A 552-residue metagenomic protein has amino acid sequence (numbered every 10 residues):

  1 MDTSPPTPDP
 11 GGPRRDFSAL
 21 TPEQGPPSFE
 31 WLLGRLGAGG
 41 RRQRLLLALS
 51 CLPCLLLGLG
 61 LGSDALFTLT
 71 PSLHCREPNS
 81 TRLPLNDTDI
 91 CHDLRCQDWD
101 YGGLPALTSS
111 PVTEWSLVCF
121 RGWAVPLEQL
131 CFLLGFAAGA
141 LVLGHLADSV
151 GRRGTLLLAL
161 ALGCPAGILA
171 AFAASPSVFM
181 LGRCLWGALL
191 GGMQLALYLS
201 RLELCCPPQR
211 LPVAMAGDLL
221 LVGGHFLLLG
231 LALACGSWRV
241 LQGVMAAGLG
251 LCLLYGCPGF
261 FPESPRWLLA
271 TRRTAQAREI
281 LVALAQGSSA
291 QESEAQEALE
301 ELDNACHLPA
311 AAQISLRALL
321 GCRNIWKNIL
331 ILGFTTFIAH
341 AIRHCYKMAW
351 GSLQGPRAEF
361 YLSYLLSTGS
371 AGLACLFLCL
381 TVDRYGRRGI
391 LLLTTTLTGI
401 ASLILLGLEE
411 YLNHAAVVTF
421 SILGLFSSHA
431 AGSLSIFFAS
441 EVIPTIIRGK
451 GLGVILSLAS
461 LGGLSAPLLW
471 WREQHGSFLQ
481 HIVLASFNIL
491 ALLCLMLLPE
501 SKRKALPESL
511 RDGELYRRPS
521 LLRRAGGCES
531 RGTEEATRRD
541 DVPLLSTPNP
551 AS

Functional and structural regions predicted by a protein language model:
D2-R121: Cytosolic juxtamembrane N-terminal segment immediately preceding the first transmembrane helix of multi-pass
E23-Q43, I90-W123, Q286-M348, R523-S552: Flexible cytoplasmic loops linking transmembrane helices in multi-pass membrane transporters
P53, L57-G60, F136, L190-L195 (+6 more regions): Glycine-rich segments within core transmembrane alpha-helices of 12-TM secondary carriers
G58, R183, K347-G526, N549-P550: C-terminal transmembrane bundle
L61-T68, R317, G321-L373: Extracytoplasmic gate region of multi-pass secondary transporters
L69-D98, A234-H307, A485-C528: Central mid-sequence intracellular linker of multi-pass
G151, F172-S177, C235, L408-E409: Helix-breaking motifs and short loop linkers at transmembrane-helix boundaries and internal kinks in secondary membrane
G154-I168, S177, L219, I390-I404: Structural signature of the two symmetry-related core transmembrane helices
